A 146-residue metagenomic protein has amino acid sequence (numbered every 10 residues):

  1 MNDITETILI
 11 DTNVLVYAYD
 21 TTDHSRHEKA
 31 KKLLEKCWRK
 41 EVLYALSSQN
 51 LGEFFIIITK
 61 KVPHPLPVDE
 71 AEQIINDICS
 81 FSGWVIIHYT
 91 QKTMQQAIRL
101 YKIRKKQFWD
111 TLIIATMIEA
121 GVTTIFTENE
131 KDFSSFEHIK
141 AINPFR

Functional and structural regions predicted by a protein language model:
M1-L46, H64-Q73: Short, well-structured N-terminal submotif of metal-dependent ribonuclease cores
M1-T7, I114-R146: Acidic, PIN/NYN-like endoribonuclease modules and their adjacent C-terminal/linker elements
I10, A45-L46, H88, F108 (+1 more regions): Short beta-strand scaffold positions
V14, N50, T93, I113 (+1 more regions): Alpha-helix capping/helix-boundary segments
A18, C37-K40, I57-K61, F81-V85 (+2 more regions): Alpha-helix C-capping/helix-to-loop hinge sites
K40-Y44, W84, E119-T124: Short active-site oxyanion
S47-L51, N76-K102: Acidic catalytic patch
I56-S82: Helix-adjacent hinge/juxtasegments
